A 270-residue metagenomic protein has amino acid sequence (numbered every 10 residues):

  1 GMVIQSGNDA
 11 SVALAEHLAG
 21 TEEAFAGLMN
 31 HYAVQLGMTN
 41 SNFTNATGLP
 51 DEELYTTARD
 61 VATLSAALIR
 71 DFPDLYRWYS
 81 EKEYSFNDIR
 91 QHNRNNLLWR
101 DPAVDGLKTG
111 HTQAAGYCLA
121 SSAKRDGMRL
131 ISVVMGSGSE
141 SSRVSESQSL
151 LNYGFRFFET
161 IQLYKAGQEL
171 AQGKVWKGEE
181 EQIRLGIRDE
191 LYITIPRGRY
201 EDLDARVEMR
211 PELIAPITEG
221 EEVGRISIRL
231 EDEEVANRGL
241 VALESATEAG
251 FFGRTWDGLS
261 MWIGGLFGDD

Functional and structural regions predicted by a protein language model:
G1-I4, G27: Signal peptide-directed extracytoplasmic domains
M2, A33, I226: Terminal peptide-recognition signature
I4-E16, T44: Substrate-binding clefts and substrate-entry loops adjacent to catalytic sites of polymer-processing enzymes acting on
Q5, H17-T21, A114: Residue-level signal for short amphipathic helical patches enriched in basic/charged and nearby hydrophobic residues
L14-L18, M29, V134: Short beta-strand->loop
A15-L18, T47-E52: Conserved short loop/turn motifs at secondary-structure junctions
E22-N42: Short, charged, amphipathic alpha-helices and their helix-cap/turn boundaries
M38-N42, P50-Y55, R59-D270: Domain-terminus/edge residues, biased toward the C-terminal soluble/receptor-binding domains of extracytoplasmic
